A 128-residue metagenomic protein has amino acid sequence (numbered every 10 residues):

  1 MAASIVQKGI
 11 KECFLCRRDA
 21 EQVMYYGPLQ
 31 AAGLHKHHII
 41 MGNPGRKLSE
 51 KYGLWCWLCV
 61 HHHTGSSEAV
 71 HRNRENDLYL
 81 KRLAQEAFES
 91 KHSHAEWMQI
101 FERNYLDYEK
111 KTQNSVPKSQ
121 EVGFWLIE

Functional and structural regions predicted by a protein language model:
M1-A31, E50-Y52, C56, V60 (+1 more regions): Extended charged
K36-I39: Histidine-centered catalytic micro-motifs used for acid/base chemistry in nuclease and nucleotide-processing active
G42-P44: Short, solvent-exposed loop/turn segments at secondary-structure junctions
K47: Basic, glycine-/proline-tolerant helical and adjacent loop/strand elements that line or dock onto nucleic-acid
